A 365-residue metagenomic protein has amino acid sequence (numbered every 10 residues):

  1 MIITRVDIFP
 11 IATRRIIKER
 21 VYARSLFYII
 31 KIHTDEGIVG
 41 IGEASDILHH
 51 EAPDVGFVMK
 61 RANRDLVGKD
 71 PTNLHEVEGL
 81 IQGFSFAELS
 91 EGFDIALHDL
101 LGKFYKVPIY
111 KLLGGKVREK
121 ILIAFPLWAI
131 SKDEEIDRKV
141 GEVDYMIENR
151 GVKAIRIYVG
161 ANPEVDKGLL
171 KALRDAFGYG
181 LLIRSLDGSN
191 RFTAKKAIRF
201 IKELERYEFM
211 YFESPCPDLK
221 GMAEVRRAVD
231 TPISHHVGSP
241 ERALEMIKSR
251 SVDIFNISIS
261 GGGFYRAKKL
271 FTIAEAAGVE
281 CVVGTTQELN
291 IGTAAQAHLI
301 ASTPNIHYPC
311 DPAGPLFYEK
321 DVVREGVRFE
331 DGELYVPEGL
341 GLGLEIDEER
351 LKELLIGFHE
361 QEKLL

Functional and structural regions predicted by a protein language model:
M1-D65, L351-L365: N-terminal basic, low-complexity leaders that serve as flexible interaction/assembly modules and, when applicable, as
M1-I11, Y22, E288-L365: Flexible C-terminal active-site loop/helix
I3, G37, F93, K106 (+5 more regions): Conserved, mostly hydrophobic/aromatic
H33-F104: Metal- or metallocofactor-binding catalytic centers and their adjacent structured scaffolds across diverse enzyme
A44, G83, F125-L127, I157-V159 (+7 more regions): A cross-domain feature marking catalytic cores of carbohydrate-active enzymes and several ubiquitous metabolic/repair
F57, P217-P232, V237-E333: Shared catalytic-loop signature of beta/alpha-barrel
D94-P126, I130, E288: Glycine-rich, aromatic-flanked loop segments that form ligand/cofactor-binding clefts across common enzyme folds
G114, R118-R226: Metal-dependent enolase-superfamily TIM-barrel catalytic cores that perform enediolate-based chemistry
